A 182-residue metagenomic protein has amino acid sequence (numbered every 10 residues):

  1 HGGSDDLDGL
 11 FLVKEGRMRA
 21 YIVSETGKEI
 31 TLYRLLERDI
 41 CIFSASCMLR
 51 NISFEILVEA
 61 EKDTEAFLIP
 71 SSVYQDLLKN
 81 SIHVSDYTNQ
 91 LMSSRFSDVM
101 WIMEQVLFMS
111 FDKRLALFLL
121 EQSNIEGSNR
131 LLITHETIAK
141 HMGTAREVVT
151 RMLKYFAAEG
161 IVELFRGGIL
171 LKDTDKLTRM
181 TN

Functional and structural regions predicted by a protein language model:
H1-F11, E15: Regulatory nucleotide-sensing modules
E15, S72-V73, E136, D175: Alpha-helix/helix-capping structural signal
Y21-S24: Cytochrome P450 core scaffold surrounding the K-helix E-X-X-R motif and the conserved "meander" helix-loop region
T31-Q90: Cyclic-nucleotide recognition modules
E61, K79-T144: Polybasic "coupling" helices that flank or enter modular domains
L120-N182: Phosphate-/nucleic-acid-contacting segments
